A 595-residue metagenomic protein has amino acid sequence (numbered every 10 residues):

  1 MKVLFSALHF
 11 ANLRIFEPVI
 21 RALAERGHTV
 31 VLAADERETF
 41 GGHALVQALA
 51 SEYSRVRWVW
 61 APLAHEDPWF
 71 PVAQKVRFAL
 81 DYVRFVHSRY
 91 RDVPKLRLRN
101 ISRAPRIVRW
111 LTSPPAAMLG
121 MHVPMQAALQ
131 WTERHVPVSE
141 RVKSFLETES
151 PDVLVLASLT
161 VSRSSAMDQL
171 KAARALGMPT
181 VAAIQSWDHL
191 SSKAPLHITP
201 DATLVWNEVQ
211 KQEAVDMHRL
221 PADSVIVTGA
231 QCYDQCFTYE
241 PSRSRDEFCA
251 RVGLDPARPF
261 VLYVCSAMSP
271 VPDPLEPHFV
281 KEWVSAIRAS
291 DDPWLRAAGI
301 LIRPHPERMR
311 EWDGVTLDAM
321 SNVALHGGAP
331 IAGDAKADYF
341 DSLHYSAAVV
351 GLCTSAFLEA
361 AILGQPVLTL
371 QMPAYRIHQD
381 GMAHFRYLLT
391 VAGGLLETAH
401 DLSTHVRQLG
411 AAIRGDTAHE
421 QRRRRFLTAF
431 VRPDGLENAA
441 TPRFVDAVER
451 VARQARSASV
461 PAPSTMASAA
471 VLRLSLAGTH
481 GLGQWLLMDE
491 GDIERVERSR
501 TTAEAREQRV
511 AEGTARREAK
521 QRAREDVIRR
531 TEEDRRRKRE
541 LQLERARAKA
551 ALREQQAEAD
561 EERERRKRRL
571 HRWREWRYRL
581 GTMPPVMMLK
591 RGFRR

Functional and structural regions predicted by a protein language model:
K2-L4, K95-R97, K143-R163, S346-C353: Short N-terminal targeting/anchoring amphipathic segment
F5-E17, T39-F40, L159-R163, S269-P274: A short, glycine/small-residue-rich beta-strand->loop->alpha-helix junction that serves as a flexible
R26-K143, E147-T148, R473-R522, H571-T582 (+2 more regions): Conserved N-terminal ligand/cofactor-binding loop architecture of enzyme catalytic domains
D35, R134-H135, I184, T199-E276 (+3 more regions): A nucleotide-sugar donor-handling region in carbohydrate enzymes
L146, E307-L358, L363: Donor nucleotide-activated moiety binding/catalytic core segment of transferases that use nucleotide-activated donors
H197-P200, L220-A222, V227, S355-P433: Catalytic binding pocket for nucleotide-activated donors in carbohydrate/polymer assembly enzymes
D234-A329, L436-E437: Conserved catalytic-core segment of nucleotide-activated headgroup transferases in glycan assembly
P241, S266-S269, A298, L396-R530 (+3 more regions): C-terminal amphipathic helix plus adjacent low-complexity, charged tail appended to glycosyltransferase catalytic
